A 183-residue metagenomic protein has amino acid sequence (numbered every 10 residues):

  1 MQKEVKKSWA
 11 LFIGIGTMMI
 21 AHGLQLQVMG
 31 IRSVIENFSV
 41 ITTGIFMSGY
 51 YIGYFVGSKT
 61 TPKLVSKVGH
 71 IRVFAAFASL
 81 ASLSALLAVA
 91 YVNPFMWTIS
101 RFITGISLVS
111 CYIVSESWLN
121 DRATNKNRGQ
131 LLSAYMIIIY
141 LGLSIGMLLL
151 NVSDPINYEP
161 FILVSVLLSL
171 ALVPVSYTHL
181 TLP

Functional and structural regions predicted by a protein language model:
K6-M47, Y51: Helix-loop boundary and gating motifs at the non-cytosolic
G57-G69: Helix-to-loop junctions at the C-terminal end of transmembrane segments in multipass secondary transporters
R72-L86: Structural signature of the two symmetry-related core transmembrane helices
A90-V92: Helix-breaking motifs and short loop linkers at transmembrane-helix boundaries and internal kinks in secondary membrane
F95-I103: Paired small-residue
S110-A123: Intracellular juxtamembrane helix-capping segments at the cytosolic ends of symmetry-related transmembrane helices
F161-V175: Symmetry-related core transmembrane helices of the 12-TM Major Facilitator Superfamily/SLC fold
T178-P183: Conserved small/polar residues in nucleotide/adenosyl-binding loops
